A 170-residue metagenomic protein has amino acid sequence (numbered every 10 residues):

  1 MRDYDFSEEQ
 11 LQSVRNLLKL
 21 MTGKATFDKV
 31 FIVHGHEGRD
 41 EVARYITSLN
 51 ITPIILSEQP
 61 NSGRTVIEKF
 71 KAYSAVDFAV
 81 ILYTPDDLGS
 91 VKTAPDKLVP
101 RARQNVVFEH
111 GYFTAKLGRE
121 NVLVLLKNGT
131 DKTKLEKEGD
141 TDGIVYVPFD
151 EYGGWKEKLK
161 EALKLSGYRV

Functional and structural regions predicted by a protein language model:
M1-V14: Charged interaction/catalytic cores of defense and host-pathogen modules
D3, K134-V170: C-terminal interaction surface of TIR/SEFIR-family domains
Q12-A79, K116: Conserved N-terminal substructure of TIR/SEFIR domains
V30, E41, P53, T130 (+2 more regions): Mixed-charge (Asp/Glu-Lys/Arg
G35, T84, K127-G129: Cofactor-binding loop segments of dinucleotide-utilizing enzymes, especially the Rossmann-like FAD- and NAD(P)+-binding
E58-G111, A115-K116: TIR-domain catalytic/interaction hotspot
G118-K134: Nucleic-acid nuclease catalytic cores
